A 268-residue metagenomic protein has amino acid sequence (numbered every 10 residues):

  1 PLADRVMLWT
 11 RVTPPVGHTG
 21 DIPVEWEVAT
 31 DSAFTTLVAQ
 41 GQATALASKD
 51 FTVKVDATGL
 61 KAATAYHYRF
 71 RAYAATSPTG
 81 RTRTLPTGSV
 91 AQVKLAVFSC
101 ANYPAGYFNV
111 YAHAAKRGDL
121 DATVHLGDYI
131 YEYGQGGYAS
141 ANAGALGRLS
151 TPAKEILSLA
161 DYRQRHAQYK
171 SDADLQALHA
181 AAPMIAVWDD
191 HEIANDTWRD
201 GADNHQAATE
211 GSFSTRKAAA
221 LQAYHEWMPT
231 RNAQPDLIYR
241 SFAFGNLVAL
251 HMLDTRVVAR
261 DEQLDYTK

Functional and structural regions predicted by a protein language model:
P1-K268: Metal-dependent phosphoester/phosphodiester hydrolase catalytic core
